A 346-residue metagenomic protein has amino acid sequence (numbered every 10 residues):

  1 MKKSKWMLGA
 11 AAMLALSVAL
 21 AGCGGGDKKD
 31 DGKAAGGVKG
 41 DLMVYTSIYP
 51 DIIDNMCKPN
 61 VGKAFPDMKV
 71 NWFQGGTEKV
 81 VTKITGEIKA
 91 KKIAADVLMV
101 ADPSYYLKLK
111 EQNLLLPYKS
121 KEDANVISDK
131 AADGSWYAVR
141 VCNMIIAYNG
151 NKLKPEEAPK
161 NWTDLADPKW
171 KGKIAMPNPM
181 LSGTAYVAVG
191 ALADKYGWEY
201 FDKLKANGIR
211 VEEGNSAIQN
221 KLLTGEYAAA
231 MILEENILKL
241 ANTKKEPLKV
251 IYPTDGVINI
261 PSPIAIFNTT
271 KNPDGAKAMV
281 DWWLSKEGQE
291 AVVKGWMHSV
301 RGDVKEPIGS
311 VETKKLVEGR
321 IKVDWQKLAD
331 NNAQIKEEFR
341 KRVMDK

Functional and structural regions predicted by a protein language model:
M1-D41, K346: Short, low-complexity disordered leader/linker segments with a strong preference for bacterial N-terminal type II
G26-V97: Conserved N-terminal structural module of periplasmic/extracytoplasmic solute-binding proteins
M43-N55, F73, T77-E78, I93-Y227: Extracytoplasmic ligand-binding site segments that recognize negatively charged/polar headgroups
S104-K108, A228-P247: A ligand-binding cleft/hinge motif common to bilobed small-molecule-binding domains
L116-E122, S135-A138, T163, E246-I258 (+1 more regions): Short beta-strand->loop
C142, K203-L204, V211-E212, E246-N268 (+1 more regions): Periplasmic-binding protein-like
A147-K152, G190, I260-N272, W282-W283 (+1 more regions): A bilobed periplasmic-binding-protein/Venus flytrap-type ligand-binding module shared by bacterial periplasmic
G172-M180, W282-E306: Periplasmic-binding protein-like
